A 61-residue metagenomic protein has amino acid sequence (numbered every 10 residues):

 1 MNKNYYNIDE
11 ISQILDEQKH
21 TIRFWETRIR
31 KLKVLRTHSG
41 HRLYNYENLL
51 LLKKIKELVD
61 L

Functional and structural regions predicted by a protein language model:
M1-L61: Basic helix-turn-helix/winged-helix DNA-binding cores and closely related short helical interaction motifs
